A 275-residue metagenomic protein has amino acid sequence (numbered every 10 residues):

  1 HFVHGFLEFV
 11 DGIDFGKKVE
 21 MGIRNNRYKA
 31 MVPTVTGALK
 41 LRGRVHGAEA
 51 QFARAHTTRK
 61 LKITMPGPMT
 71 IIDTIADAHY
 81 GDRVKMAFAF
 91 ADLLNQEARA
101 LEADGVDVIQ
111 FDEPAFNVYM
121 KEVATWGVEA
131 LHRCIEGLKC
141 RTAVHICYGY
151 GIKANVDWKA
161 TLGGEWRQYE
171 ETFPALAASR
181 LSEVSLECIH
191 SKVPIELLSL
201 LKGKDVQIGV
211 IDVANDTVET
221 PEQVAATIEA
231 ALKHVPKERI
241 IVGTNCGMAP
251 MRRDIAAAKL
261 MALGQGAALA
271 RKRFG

Functional and structural regions predicted by a protein language model:
H1-G275: Domain-level signal for soluble alpha/beta catalytic cores
